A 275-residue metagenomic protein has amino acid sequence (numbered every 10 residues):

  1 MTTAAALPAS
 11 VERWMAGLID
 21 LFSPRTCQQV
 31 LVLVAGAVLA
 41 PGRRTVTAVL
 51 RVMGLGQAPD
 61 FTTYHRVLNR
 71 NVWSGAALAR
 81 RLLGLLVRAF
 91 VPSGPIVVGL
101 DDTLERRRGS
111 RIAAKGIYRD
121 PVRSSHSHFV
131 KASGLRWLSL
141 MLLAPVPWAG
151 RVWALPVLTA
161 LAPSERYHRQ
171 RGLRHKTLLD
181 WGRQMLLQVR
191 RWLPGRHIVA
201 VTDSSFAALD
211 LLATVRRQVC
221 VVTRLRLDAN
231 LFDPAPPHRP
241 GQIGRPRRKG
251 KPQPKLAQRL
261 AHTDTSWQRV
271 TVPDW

Functional and structural regions predicted by a protein language model:
T2-R66: Gly/serine-rich nucleotide phosphate-binding loop at the start of the catalytic core of nucleotide/ADP-ribose-handling
Q29-V32, R80-R81, P121: Short linear interaction motifs
Q57-P59, T63-R66, V122-H197: Electropositive, glycine- and tryptophan-enriched low-complexity nucleic-acid-binding patches
L68-Y118, A144, R196-H197, T202-D203: Active-site- or DNA-interface-adjacent structural scaffold in DNA-acting proteins
R107-A113, G150-A154, Q170, L211-L212 (+1 more regions): Short, conserved acidic/polar surface loops in the N-terminal third of protein domains
R108-W137, L209-R226: A short alpha/beta connector and helix-capping loop motif
R166-W275: An internal, acidic/charged active-site-proximal segment that coordinates divalent cations and/or engages
